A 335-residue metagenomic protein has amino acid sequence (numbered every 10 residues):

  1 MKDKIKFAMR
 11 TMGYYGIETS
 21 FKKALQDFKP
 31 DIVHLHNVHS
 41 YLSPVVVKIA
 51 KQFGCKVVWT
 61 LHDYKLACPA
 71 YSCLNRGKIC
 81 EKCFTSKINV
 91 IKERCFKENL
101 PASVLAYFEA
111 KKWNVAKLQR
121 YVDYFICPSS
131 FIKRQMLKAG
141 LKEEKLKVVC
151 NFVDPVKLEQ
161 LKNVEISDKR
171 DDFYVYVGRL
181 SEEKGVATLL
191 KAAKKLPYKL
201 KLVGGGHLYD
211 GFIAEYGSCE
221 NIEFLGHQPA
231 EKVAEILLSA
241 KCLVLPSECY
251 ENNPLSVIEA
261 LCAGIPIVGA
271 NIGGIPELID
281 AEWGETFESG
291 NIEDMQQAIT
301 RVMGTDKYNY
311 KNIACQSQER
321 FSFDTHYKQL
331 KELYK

Functional and structural regions predicted by a protein language model:
Q52, K65, E81-Y124, R134: Membrane-proximal helix-turn-helix segments that form the acceptor-binding/catalytic region of lipid-linked
I126, S167-K184, L190-P197, K201: Conserved donor-binding/catalytic core segment of Leloir-type glycosyltransferases
F131, F152: Carbohydrate-associated surface elements
F212-E231: Nucleotide-activated donor-binding/catalytic signature segment of Leloir-type glycosyltransferases, i.e., the conserved
L238-N252, I265: Acidic donor-binding loop of glycosyltransferase active sites
V257, I272-T286: Short acidic/histidine- and often glycine-rich active-site loop of Leloir-type glycosyltransferases that engages
A281-I292, R301-K307: Conserved acidic donor-binding segment of nucleotide-sugar-dependent glycosyltransferases
K307-Y334: A charged, aromatic-enriched C-terminal amphipathic alpha-helix characteristic of glycosyltransferases across folds
